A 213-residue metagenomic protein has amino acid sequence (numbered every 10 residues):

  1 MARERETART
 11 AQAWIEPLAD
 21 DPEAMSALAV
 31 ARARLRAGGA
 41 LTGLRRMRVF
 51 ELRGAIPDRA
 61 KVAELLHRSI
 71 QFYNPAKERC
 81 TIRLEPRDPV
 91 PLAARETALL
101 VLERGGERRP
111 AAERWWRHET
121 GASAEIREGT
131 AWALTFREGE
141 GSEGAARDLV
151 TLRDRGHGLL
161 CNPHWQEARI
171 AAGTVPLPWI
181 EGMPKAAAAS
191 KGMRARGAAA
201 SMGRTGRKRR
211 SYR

Functional and structural regions predicted by a protein language model:
M1-R213: Core nucleic-acid recognition elements
